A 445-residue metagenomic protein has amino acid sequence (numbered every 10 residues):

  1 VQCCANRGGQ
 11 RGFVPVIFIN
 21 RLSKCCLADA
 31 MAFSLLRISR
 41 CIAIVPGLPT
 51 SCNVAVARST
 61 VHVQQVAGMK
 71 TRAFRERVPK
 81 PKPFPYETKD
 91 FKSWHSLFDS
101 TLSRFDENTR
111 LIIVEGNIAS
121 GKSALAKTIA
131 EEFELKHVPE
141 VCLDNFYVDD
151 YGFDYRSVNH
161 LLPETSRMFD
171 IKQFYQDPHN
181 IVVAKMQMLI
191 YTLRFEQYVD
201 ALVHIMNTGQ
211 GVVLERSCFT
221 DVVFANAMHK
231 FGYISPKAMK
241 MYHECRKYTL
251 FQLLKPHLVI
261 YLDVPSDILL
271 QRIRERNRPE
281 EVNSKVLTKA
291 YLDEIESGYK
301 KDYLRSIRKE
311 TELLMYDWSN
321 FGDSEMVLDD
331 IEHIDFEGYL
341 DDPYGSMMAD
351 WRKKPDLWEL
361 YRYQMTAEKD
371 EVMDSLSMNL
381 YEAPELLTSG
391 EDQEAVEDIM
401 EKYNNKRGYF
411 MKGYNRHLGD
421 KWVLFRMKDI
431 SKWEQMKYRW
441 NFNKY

Functional and structural regions predicted by a protein language model:
V1-P83, Y445: N-terminal mitochondrial targeting presequence
S34, G68-P83, R274-Y445: NTP-dependent small-molecule kinase module
R77-D99: N-terminal pre-Walker A segment at the start of P-loop NTPase domains
N117: P-loop (Walker A) phosphate-binding loop of NTP-binding proteins
K122: Conserved lysine of the Walker
L125, I129: Hydrophobic positions on the alpha1 helix immediately C-terminal to the Walker A/P-loop
E131-K185, D221-A227: Conserved substrate/cofactor phosphate-moiety recognition/catalytic segment in nucleotide-dependent phosphotransferases
D221-S297: A glycine- and Lys/Arg-enriched "phosphate-lid" helix/loop adjacent to the NTP-binding pocket of small-molecule kinases
